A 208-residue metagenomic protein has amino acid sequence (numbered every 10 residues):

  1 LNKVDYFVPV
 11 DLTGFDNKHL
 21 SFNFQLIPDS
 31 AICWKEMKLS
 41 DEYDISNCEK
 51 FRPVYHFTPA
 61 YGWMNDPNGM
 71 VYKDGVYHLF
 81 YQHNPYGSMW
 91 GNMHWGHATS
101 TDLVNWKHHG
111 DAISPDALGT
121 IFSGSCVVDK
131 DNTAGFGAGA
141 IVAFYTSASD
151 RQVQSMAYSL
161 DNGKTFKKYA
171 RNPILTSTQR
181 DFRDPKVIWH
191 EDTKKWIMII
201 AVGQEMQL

Functional and structural regions predicted by a protein language model:
L1-P185, W189-L208: Beta-rich carbohydrate-recognition and catalytic domains
